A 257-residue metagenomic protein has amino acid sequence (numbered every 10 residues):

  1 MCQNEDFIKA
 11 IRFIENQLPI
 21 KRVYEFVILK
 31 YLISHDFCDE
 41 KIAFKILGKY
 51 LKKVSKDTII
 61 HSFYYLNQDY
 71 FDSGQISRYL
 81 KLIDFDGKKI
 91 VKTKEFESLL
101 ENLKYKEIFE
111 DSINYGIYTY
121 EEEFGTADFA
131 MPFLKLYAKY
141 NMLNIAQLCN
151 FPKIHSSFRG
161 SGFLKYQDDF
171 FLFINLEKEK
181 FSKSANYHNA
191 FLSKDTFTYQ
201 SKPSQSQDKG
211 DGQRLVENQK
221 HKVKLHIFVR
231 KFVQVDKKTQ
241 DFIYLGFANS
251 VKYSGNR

Functional and structural regions predicted by a protein language model:
M1-A127: C-terminal helical accessory/scaffold domains
F7-I33, F133-D241: Acidic, glycine-rich low-complexity segments with interspersed aromatic residues
T119, D128, F163-K165, Q213-L215 (+1 more regions): Polar low-complexity intrinsically disordered regions enriched in Ser/Thr and small residues
Q234-R257: Compact mixed alphabeta submodule
